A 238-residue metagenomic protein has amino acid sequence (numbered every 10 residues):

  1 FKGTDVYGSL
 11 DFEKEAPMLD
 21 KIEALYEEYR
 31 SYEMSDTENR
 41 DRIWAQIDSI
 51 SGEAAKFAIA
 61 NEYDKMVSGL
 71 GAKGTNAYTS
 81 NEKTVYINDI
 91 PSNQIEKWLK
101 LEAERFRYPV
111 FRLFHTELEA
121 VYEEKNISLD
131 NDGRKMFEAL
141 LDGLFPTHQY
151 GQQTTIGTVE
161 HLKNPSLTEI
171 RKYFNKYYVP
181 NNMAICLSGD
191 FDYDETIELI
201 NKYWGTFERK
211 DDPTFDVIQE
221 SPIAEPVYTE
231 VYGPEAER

Functional and structural regions predicted by a protein language model:
G3-G8, E53-K56, N88-E117: M16/insulysin-pitrilysin zinc metalloprotease superfamily fold
G8-N93, I127-N182, T206-R238: Non-catalytic beta-strand/loop surface segments
A60, L99, H115-L118, F137 (+1 more regions): Hydrophobic face of alpha-helices
P91-Q94, G189-D194: Helix N-cap motif at beta-to-alpha junctions
E104-F111, Y203-D211: A common structural junction motif
